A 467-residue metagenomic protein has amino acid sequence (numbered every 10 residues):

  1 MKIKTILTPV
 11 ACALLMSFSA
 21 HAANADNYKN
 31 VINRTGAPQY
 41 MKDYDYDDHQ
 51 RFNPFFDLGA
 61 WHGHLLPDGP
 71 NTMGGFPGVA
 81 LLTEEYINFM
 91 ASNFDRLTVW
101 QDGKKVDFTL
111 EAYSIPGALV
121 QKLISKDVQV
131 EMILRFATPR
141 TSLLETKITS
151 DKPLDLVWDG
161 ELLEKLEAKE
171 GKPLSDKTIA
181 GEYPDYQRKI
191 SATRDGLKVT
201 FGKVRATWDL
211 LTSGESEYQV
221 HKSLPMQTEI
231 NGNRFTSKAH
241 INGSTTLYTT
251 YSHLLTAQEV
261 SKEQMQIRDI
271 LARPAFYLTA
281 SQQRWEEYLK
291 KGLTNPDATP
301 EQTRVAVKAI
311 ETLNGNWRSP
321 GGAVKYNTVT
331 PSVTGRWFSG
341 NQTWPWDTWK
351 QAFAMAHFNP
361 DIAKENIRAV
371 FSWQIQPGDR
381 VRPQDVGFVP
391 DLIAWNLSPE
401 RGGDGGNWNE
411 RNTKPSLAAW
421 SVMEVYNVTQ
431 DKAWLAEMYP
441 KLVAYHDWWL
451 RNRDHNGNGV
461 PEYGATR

Functional and structural regions predicted by a protein language model:
K2, H21-E301, S339, W346 (+1 more regions): Terminal accessory carbohydrate-recognition/targeting modules of carbohydrate-active enzymes
K2-H21: Gram-negative bacterial Sec-dependent N-terminal signal peptides
V31-G36, V307, W317, D379 (+1 more regions): Non-catalytic carbohydrate-binding regions of carbohydrate-active enzymes
F108-Y113, N295-F338, P377-G378: Conserved oxyanion/phosphate-binding beta-strand-loop segments in alpha/beta enzyme cores
A298-E311, A352, A356-G378: Carboxylate/His-rich catalytic cores and anion/metal-binding grooves
A323-P331, N359-T429, A433-A436, P440-R467: Helix-terminus loop motifs that line ligand-binding clefts
R336-W344, E410-K414: Secondary-structure capping and boundary motifs in well-ordered enzyme cores
W349-A352, M423: Amphipathic alpha-helical segments within well-ordered protein domains
